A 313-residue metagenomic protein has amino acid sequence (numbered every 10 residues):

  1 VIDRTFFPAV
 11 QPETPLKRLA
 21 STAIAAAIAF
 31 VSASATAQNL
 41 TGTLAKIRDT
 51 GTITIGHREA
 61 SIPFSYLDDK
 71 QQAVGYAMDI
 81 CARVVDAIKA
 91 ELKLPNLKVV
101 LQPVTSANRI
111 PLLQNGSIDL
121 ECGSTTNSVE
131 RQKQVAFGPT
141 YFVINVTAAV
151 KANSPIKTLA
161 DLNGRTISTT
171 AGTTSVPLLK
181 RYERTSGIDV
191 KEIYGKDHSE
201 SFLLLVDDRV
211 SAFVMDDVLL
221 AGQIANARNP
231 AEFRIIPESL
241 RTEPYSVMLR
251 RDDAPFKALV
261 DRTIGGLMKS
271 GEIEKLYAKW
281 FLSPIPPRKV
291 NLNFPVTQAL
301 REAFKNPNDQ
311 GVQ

Functional and structural regions predicted by a protein language model:
Q38, M78-A87, N153, A160 (+4 more regions): Extended ligand-binding regions for polar small-molecule ligands
Q38, T174-I193, A231-F233, G265-Q313: Ligand-binding clefts/hinges and TM-proximal coupling segments of bilobed small-molecule sensing domains
Q38-T41, A45-L120: Extracytoplasmic small-molecule ligand-binding "clamshell" domains of the periplasmic binding protein/Venus flytrap
H57-S61, Q102-A107, G116-S128, A152 (+5 more regions): Beta->alpha turn/N-cap motifs
E59, F142-V150, D217, A225-I264 (+1 more regions): Periplasmic-binding protein-like
D69, A82-L97, S175-Y194, I224-N229: Ligand-binding cleft/hinge of the Venus flytrap
A82, L94-D161, S239, R301-G311: Acidic, polar ligand-binding/catalytic clefts
N108, C122-K133, L178-T185, L203-D207 (+2 more regions): A ligand-binding cleft/hinge motif common to bilobed small-molecule-binding domains
